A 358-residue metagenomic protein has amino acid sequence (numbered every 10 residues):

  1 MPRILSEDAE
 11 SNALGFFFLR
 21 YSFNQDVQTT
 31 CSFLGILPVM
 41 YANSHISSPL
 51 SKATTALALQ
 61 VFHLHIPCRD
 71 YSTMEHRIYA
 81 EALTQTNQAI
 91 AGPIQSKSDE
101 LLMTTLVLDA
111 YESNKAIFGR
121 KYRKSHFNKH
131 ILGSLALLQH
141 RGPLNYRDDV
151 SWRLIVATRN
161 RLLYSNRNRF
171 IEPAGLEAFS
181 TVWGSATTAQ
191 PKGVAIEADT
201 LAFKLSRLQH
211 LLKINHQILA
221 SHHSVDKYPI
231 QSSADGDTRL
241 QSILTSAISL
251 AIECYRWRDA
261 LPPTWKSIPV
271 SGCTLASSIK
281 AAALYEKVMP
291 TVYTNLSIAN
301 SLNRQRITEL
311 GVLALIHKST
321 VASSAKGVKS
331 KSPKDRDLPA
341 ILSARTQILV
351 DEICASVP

Functional and structural regions predicted by a protein language model:
M1-Y71, T84-I90: Acidic, Ser/Thr/Pro-rich intrinsically disordered transcriptional activation regions
S22-V27, R120-S324, P339-I353: Central/C-terminal regulatory/activation regions of fungal transcription factors
P38-Y41, A53-C68, I78-R123, S134-H140 (+2 more regions): Hydrophobic/aromatic-rich effector regions of fungal transcription factors
H45-K52, R77, S96-D99, K129 (+1 more regions): Aromatic- and histidine-enriched alpha-helix N-cap/loop-to-helix transition segments that scaffold the rims
Y71-H76, K124-N128: Active-site metal-coordination segments of metallo-dependent hydrolases
T73-Q85, D337-P339, R345-V350: Short secondary-structure subsegments characteristic of cysteine-rich extracellular domains
K326-S330: Eukaryotic intrinsically disordered, low-complexity regulatory regions enriched in acidic/Ser/Pro/Gln residues that act
